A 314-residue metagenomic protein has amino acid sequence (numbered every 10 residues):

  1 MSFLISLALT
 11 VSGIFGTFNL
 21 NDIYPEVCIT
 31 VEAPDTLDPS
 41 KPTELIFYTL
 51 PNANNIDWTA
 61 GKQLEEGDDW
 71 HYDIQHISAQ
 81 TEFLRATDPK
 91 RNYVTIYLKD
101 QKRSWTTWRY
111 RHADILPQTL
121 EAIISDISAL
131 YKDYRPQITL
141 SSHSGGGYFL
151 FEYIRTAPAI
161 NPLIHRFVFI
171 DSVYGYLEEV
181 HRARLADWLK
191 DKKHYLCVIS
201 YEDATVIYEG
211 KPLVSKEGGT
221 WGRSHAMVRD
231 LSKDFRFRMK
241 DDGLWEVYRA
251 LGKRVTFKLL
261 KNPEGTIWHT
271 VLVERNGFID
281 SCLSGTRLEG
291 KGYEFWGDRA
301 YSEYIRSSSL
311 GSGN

Functional and structural regions predicted by a protein language model:
L9-L45, N314: A domain-start/cap signature at the N-terminus of enzymes
P25-E26, D35-K90: Short, surface-exposed "cap/lid" segments of acyl-processing enzymes
D57-D73, T107-D114, V206-T220: Short, flexible/disordered intra-domain loops and linkers
S78, Y97-Y131: Alpha/beta-hydrolase active-site loop
K132-S144, F167: Alpha/beta-hydrolase fold nucleophile elbow
G147-P158: Short glycine-enriched nucleophile-adjacent loop and the immediately C-terminal alpha-helix near the catalytic center
A157-Y248: The feature captures the conserved acid-bearing segment of alpha/beta-hydrolase catalytic domains
I207-N314: C-terminal accessory extensions appended to soluble enzyme cores
